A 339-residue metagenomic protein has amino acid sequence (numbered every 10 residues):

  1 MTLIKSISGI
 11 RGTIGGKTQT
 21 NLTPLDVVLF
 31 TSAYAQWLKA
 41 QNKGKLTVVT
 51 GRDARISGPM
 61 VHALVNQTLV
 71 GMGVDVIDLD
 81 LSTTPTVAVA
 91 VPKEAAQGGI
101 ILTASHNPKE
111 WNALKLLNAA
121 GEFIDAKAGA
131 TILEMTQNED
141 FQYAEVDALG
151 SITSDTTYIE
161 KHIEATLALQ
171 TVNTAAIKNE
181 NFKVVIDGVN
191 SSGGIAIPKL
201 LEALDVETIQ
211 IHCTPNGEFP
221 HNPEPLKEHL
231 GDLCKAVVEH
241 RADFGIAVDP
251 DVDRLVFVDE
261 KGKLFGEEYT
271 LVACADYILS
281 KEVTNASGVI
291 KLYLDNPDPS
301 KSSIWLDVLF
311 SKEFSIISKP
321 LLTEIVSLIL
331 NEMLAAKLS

Functional and structural regions predicted by a protein language model:
M1-Q67, G71-M72, I152-F182: An N-terminal, well-structured beta->alpha segment
R11, I56, K109, N190-S191 (+3 more regions): Short, glycine/acidic-enriched loop or turn micro-motifs at the edges of active sites
T13, N112-H240: Gly/Ser/Thr-enriched, mixed-charge loops and adjacent short helices that form phosphate/oxyanion-binding elements
Q36, A40-W111, K199-V258: N-terminal small/polar loop signature for handling phosphorylated ligands or for N-terminal nucleophile
S82, K127, P250, T270 (+1 more regions): Short beta->alpha linker loops
I100, A113, N118-I132, D253-S280: Glycine-rich phosphate-binding loop of actin/hexokinase-like ATP-binding domains
L133-E164, E260-S303, D307: Proline/glycine-rich low-complexity loops and linkers
S300-W305, F310-T323, S327-N331, K337-S339: Low-acidity, Ser/Thr- and Arg-rich intrinsically disordered low-complexity segments
